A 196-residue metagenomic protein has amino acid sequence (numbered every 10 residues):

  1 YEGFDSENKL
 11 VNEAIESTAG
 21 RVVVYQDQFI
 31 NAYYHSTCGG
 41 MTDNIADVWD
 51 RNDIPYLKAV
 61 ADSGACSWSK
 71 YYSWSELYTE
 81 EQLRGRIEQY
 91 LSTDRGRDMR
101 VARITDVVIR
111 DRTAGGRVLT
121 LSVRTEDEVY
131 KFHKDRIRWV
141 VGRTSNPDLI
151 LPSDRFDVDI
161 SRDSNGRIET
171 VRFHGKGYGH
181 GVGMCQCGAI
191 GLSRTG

Functional and structural regions predicted by a protein language model:
Y1-G196: Conserved, single-site charged/polar hotspot
